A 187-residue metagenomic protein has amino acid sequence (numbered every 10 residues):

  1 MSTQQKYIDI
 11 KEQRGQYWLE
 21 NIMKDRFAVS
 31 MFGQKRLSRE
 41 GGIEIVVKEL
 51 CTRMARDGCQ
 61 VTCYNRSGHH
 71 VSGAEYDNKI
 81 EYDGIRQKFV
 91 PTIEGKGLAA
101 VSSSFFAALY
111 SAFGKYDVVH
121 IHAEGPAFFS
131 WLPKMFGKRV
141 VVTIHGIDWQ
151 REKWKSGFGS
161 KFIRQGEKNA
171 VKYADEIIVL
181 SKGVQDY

Functional and structural regions predicted by a protein language model:
R14-F27, M31-E40, V46-G95, V184-Y187: N-terminal strand-loop element at the rim of the active site of nucleotide-sugar-dependent glycosyltransferases
A28, Q60, R139, D175-E176: Residues at the starts of beta-strands that form the adenosine-phosphate
H69, A107, G125-P126, G183-Q185: Alpha-helix capping/helix-boundary segments
Y82-L109, E152-G159: A short, charged, and often flexible helix/loop element on the N-terminal side of the glycosyltransferase catalytic
G95-G97, A127-F128, T143-F158, Y173-E176: A short, histidine- and acid-enriched strand-loop-helix "catalytic/donor-clamping" loop that lines the nucleotide-sugar
A99-A112, Y116-W149: An aromatic- and histidine-rich active-site surface loop
L109-A112, M135, G159-I177: Membrane-proximal helix-turn-helix segments that form the acceptor-binding/catalytic region of lipid-linked
V119-H120, Y173-S181: A short beta-strand/loop micro-motif in the catalytic core of glycosyltransferases that engages the nucleotide-sugar
